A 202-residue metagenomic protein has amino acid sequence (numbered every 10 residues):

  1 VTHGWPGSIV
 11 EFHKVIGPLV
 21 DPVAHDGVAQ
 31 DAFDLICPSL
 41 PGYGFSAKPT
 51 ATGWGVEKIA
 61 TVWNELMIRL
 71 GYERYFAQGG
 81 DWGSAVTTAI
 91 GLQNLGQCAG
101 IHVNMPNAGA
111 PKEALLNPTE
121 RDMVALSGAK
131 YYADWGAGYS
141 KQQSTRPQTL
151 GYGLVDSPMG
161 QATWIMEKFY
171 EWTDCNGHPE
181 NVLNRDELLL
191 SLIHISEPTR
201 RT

Functional and structural regions predicted by a protein language model:
V1-T2, P6-L154, G160-A162, K168-W172: Catalytic cores of eukaryotic secretory-pathway lumenal/extracellular enzymes that build and remodel glycoconjugates
D134, T149, E187, S191-I193: Mature extracellular catalytic domain of secreted serine hydrolases with alpha/beta-hydrolase catalytic cores
P158-Q161, E187-L189: P-loop NTPase catalytic cores that bind/hydrolyze ATP
E171-S191: Amphipathic alpha-helical substructures
I193-T202: Single conserved hydrophobic/aromatic residue that forms the stacking wall/gate of nucleotide- or nucleobase-binding
